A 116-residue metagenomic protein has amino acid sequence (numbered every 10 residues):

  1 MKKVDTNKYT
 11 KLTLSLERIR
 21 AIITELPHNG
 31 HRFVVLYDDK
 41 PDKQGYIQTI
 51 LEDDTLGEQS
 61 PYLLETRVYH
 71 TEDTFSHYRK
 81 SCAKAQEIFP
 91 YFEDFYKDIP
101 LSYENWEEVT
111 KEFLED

Functional and structural regions predicted by a protein language model:
M1-F33, D42-D116: Acidic, proline/glycine-rich low-complexity IDRs
